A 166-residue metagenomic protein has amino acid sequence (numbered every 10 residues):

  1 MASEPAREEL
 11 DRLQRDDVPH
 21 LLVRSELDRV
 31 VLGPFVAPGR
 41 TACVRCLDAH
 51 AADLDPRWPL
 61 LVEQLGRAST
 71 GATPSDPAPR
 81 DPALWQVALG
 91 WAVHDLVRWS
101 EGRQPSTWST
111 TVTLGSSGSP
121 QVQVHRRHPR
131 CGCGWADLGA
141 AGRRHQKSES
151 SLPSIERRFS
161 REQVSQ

Functional and structural regions predicted by a protein language model:
M1-Q166: Glycine-rich phosphate/adenylate-binding loop
